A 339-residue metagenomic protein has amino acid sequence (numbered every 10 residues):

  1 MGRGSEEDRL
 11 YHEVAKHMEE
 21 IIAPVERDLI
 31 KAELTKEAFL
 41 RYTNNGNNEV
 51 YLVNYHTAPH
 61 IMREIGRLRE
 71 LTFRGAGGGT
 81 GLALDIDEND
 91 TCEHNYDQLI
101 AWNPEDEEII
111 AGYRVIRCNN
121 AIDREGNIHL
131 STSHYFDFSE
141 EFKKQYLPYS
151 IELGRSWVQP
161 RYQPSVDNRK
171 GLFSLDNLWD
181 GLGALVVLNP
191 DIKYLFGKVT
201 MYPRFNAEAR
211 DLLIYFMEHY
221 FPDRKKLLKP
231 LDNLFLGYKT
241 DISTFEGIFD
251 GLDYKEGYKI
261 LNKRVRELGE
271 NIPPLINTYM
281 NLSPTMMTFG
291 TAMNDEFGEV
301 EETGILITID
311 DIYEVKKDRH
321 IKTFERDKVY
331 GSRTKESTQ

Functional and structural regions predicted by a protein language model:
E13-H56: Conserved N-terminal entry element of GNAT/NAT acetyltransferase domains
Y42-D87, D97-R114: Short amphipathic alpha-helix that is part of the acyltransferase structural core
E70, T80, N120-T285: Acyl-donor binding region in acyl/amide transferases
A83-D90, D97-W102, D137-K143, A184 (+1 more regions): Catalytic micro-motifs at enzyme active sites that drive phosphoryl/nucleotidyl and oxygen chemistry
D90-I100, D123, M286-M287, F297-T303 (+1 more regions): A short helix-loop-beta-strand connector motif used in the catalytic cores of GNAT acetyltransferases and, in some
W102-T132: A contiguous, low-structure linker/loop signature
P274-N281, M286-I307: Aromatic sugar-binding interfaces of carbohydrate-active proteins
G298-Q339: C-terminal non-catalytic accessory extensions
